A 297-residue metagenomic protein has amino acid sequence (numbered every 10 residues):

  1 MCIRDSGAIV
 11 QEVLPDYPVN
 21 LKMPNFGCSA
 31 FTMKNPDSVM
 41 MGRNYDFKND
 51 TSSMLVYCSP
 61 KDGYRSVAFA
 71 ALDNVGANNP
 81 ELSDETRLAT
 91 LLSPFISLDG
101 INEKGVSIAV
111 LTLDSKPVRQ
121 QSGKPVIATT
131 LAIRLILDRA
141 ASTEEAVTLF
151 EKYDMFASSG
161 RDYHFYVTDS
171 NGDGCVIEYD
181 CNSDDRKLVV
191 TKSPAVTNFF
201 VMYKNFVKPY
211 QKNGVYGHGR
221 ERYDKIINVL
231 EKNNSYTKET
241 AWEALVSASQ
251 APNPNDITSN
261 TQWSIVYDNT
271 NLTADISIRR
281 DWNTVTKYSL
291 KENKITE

Functional and structural regions predicted by a protein language model:
R4-A141, M155, E231-E297: N-terminal mature-domain region immediately after signal-peptide cleavage in secreted/organellar precursors
S52-S53, R119-S122, T148, V176-D180 (+2 more regions): A short secondary-structure junction signal
R134-L137, V147-F150, I227: Non-transmembrane alpha-helical segments in soluble domains of secreted/periplasmic/extracellular proteins
T148-R161, F165: Secretory/export targeting leaders with adjacent low-complexity proregions
D162-F206, Y210: Extended amphipathic alpha-helical segments with heptad-repeat/coiled-coil character used for oligomerization, fusion
V167-V176, R220-E231, T296-E297: Short flexible/disordered coil segments
Y203, Y210-T240: Long, charge-rich alpha-helical interaction segments
